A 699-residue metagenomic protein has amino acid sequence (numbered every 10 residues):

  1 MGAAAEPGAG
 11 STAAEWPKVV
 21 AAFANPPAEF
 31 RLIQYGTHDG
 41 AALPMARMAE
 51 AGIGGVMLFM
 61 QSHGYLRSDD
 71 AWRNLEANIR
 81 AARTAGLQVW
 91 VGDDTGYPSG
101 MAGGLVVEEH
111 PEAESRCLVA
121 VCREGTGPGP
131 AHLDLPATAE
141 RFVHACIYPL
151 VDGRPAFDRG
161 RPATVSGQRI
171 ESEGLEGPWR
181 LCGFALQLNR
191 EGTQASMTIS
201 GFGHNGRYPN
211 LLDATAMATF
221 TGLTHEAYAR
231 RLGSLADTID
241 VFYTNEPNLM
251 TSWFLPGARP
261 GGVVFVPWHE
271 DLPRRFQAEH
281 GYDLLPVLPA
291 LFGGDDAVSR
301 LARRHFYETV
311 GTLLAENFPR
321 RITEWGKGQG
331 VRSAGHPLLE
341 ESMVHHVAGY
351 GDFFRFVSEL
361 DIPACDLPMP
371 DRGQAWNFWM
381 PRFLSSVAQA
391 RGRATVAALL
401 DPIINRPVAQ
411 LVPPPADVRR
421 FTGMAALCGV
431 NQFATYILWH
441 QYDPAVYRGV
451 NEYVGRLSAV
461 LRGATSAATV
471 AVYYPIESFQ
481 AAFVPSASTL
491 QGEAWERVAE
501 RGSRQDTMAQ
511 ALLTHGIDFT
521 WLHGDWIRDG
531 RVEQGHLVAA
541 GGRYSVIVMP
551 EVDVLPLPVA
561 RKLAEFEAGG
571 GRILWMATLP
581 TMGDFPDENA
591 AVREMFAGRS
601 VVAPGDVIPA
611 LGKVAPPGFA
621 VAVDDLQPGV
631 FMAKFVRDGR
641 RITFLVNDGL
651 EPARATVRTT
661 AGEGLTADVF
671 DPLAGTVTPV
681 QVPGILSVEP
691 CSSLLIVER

Functional and structural regions predicted by a protein language model:
M1-G2: N-terminal export leaders
G8, T12-E15, A28-Y35, A42-L43 (+8 more regions): Carbohydrate-binding surfaces of carbohydrate-active enzymes
K18-P26: N-terminal amphipathic alpha-helix/helix-capping segment at the start of soluble metabolic enzymes
A22, P44-M45: Short secondary-structure capping/turn segments at boundaries of alpha-helices and beta-strands
G36, A49-E50: N-terminal beta-rich core of secreted/periplasmic extracellular enzymes
M48-A49, G55: An N-terminally biased module of ancient metal coordination in phosphate/nucleic-acid-related enzymes
L58-G174, P178-A218: Acidic/aromatic-lined carbohydrate-recognition and catalytic surfaces of CAZymes acting on diverse glycans
W179-A195, F202-R230, Q410, T469-A482 (+3 more regions): Catalytic grooves of carbohydrate-active enzymes
